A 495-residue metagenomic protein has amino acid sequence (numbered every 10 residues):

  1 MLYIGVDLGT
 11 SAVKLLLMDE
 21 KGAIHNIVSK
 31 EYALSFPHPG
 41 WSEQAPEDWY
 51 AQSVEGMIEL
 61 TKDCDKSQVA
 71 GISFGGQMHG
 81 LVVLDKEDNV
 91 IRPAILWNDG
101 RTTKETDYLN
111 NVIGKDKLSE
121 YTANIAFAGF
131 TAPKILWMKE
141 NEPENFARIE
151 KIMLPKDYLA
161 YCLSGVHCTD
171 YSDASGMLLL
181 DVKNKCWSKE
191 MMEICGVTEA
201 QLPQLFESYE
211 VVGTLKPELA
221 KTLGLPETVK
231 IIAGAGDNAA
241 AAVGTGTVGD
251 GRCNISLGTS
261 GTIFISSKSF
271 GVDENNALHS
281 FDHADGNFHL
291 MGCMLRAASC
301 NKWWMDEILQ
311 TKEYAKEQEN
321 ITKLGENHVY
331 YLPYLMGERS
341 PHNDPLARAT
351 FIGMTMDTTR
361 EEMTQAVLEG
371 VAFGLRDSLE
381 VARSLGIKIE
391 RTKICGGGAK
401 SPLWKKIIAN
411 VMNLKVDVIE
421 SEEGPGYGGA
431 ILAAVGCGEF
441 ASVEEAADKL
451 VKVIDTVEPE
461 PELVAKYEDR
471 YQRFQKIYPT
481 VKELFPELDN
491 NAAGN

Functional and structural regions predicted by a protein language model:
M1-R92, E120, R148, A220-K221 (+3 more regions): N-terminal glycine/serine-rich phosphate-binding loop of ATP-dependent small-molecule kinases, especially carbohydrate
I4-G5, T103, N110-I125, P133-C168 (+4 more regions): Active-site core segments that coordinate phosphate-bearing ligands/cofactors across diverse enzyme families
L15, L81-L84, P93, I265-S266 (+2 more regions): Short glycine-/acidic-enriched loop or helix-start segments at secondary-structure transitions that form or flank
G22, A45, I72, D99 (+3 more regions): Residue-level signal for inorganic ion chemistry
I58-W97, I125-T131, A160-D181, Q204-E207 (+1 more regions): Short beta-strand-loop/turn "lid" adjacent to the catalytic site in phosphate-handling enzymes
R92-T106, I419-E420: Short, acidic/small-residue loops that bind anionic groups at enzyme active sites
A200: A conserved beta-strand/loop element that lines the FAD pocket in flavoprotein oxidoreductases
